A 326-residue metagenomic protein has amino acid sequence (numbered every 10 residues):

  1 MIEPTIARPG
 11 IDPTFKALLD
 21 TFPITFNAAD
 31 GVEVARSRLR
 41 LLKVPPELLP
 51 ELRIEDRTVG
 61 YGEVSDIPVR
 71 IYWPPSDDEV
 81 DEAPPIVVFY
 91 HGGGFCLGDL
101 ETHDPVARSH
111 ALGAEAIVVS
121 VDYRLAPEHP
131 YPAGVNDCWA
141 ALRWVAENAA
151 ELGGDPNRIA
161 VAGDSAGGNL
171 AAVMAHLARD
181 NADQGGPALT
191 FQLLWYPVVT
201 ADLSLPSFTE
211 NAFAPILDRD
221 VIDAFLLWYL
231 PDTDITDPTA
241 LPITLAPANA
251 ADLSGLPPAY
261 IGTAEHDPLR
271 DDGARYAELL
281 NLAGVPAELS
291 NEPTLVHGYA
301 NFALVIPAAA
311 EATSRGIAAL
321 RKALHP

Functional and structural regions predicted by a protein language model:
M1-I71, D77, I235-T236, H325-P326: A glycine/proline-hinged amphipathic helix-loop "lid/cap" segment that gates access to hydrophobic ligand pockets
E82-G92: Short beta-strand element of the alpha/beta-hydrolase
E101-S120: Short amphipathic alpha-helix adjacent to the substrate-entry channel of hydrolases
H129-A149, G316: Alpha/beta-hydrolase active-site loop
A146-V161, N181: Gly/Ser-rich "nucleophile elbow"/oxyanion-hole loop immediately N-terminal to the catalytic nucleophile in hydrolases
H176, D180-T236: Hydrolase active-site cap/lid region
I261-T263: Short beta-strand/loop motif that positions the catalytic acidic residue of the alpha/beta-hydrolase fold
I306-P326: Catalytic active-site module of serine/aspartate enzymes centered on a nucleophile-bearing elbow/loop
